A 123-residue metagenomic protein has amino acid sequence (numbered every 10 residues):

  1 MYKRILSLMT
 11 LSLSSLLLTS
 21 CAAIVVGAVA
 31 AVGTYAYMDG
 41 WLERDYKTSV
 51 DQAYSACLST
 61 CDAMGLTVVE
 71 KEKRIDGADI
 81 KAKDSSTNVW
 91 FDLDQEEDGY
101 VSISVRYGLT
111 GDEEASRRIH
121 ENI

Functional and structural regions predicted by a protein language model:
M1-M9: Bacterial N-terminal signal peptides that target proteins for export
S12-L13: Repetitive helical segments and hydrophobic/amphipathic motifs
L16-S20: C-terminal motif of bacterial Sec signal peptides marking the signal peptidase cleavage site
A23-I123: Ser/Thr-rich, low-complexity intrinsically disordered terminal regions
